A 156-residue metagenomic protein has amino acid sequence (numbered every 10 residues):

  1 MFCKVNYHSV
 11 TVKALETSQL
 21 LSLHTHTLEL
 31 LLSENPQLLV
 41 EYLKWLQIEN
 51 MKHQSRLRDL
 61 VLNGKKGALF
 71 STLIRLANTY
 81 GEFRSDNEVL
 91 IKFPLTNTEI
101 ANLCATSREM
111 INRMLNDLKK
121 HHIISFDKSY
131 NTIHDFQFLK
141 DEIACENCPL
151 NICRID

Functional and structural regions predicted by a protein language model:
M1-T17: Cyclic nucleotide-binding regulatory domains
L15, S33-L103: Polybasic "coupling" helices that flank or enter modular domains
T17-Q19, Y130: Structural motif
L28-E29, L139: A generic structural signal for short hydrophobic patches within well-formed alpha-helices
L32-P36, I143-E146: A short, polar/proline- and glycine-enriched secondary-structure boundary/capping micro-motif
N78-D156: Phosphate-/nucleic-acid-contacting segments
